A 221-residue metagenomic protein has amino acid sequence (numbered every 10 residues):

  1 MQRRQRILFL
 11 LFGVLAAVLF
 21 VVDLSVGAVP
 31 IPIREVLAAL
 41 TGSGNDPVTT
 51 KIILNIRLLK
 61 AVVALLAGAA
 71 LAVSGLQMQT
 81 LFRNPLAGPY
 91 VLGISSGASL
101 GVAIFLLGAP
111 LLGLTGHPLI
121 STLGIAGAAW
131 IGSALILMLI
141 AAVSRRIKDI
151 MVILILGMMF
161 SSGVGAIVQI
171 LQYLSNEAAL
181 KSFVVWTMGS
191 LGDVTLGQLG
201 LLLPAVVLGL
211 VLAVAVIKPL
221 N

Functional and structural regions predicted by a protein language model:
M1-N221: Alpha-helical transmembrane segments in inner-membrane proteins
